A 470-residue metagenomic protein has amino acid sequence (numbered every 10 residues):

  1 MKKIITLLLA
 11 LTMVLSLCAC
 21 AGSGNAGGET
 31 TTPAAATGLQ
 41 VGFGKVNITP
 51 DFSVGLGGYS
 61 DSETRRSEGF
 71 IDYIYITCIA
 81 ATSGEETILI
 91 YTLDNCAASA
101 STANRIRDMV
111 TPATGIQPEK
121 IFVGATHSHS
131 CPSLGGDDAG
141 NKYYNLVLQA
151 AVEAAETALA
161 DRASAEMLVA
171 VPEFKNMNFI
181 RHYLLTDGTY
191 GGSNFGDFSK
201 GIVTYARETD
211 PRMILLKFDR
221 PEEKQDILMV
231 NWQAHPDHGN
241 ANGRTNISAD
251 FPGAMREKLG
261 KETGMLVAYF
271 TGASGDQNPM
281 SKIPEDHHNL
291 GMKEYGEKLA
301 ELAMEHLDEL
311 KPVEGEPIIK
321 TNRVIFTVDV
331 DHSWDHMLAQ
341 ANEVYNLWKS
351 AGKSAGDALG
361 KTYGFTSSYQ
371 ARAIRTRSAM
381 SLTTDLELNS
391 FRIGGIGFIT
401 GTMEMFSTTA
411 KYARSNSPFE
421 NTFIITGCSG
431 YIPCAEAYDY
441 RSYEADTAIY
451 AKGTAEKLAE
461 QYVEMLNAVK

Functional and structural regions predicted by a protein language model:
M1-L9: Positively charged n-region of N-terminal signal peptides that target proteins for export
L8-S16: Bacterial N-terminal signal peptides
L15-A35: Sec-dependent signal peptide cleavage junction
A34-G124, P132-L266, G272-E294, L307 (+1 more regions): Conserved beta-alpha junction segments in alpha/beta enzyme cores
L299: Anionic-ligand-binding alpha/beta catalytic cores of soluble enzymes and soluble regulatory domains that recognize
